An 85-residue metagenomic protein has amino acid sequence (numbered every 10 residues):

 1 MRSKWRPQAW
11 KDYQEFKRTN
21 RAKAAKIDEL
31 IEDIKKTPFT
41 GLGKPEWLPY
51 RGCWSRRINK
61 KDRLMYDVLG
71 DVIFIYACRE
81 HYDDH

Functional and structural regions predicted by a protein language model:
R2-K4, K11-A25, R57-R63, D67-H85: Enriched for short, Lys/Arg-rich terminal
A9-D12, P38: Non-catalytic effector/regulatory segments
A24-E32: PIN-domain endoribonuclease scaffold, especially VapC-family toxins
E32-I58, H85: A short, surface-exposed loop/turn module that caps and links secondary-structure elements
